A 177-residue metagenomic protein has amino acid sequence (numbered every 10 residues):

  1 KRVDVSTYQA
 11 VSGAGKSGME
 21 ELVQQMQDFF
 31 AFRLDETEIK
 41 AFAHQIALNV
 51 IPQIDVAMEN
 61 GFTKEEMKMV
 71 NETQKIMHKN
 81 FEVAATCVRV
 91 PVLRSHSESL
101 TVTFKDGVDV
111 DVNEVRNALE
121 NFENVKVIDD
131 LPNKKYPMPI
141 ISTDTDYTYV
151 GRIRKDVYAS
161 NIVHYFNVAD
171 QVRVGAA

Functional and structural regions predicted by a protein language model:
R2-N117: Active-site-lining helix/loop region of Rossmann-like oxidoreductase modules
F81-A177: C-terminal active-site/capping subdomain that shapes the small-molecule cofactor and substrate pocket of enzyme
